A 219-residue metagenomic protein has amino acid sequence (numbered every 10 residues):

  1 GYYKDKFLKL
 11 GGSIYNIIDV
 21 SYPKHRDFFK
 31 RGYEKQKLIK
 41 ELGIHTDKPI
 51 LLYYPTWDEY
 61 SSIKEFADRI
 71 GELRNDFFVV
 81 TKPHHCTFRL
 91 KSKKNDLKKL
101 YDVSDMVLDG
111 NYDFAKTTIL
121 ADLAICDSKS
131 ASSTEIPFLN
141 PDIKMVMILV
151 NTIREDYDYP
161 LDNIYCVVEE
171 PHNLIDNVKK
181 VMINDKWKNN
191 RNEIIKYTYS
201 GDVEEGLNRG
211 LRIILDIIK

Functional and structural regions predicted by a protein language model:
G1-F29: Active-site-proximal region of nucleotide-activated glycan assembly enzymes, centered on histidine/acidic-rich loops
L8, N111-D156: A donor-sugar binding/catalytic signature common to diverse glycosyltransferases and related nucleotide-sugar
S13-Y15, N75-F77, N140-K144: A short helix->loop->beta-strand "cap" motif at the edges of active sites that frequently abuts
D19-L97, C166-V168, S200-R209: Conserved catalytic-core segment of nucleotide-activated headgroup transferases in glycan assembly
K93-N111: Nucleotide-activated donor-binding/catalytic signature segment of Leloir-type glycosyltransferases, i.e., the conserved
L100, K116-T118, P160: Structural alpha-helical scaffold elements that stabilize or flank donor/cofactor-binding regions in carbohydrate
N140-W187: Nucleotide-sugar donor-binding patch of glycosyltransferase catalytic domains
P171-K219: C-terminal amphipathic helix plus adjacent low-complexity, charged tail appended to glycosyltransferase catalytic
